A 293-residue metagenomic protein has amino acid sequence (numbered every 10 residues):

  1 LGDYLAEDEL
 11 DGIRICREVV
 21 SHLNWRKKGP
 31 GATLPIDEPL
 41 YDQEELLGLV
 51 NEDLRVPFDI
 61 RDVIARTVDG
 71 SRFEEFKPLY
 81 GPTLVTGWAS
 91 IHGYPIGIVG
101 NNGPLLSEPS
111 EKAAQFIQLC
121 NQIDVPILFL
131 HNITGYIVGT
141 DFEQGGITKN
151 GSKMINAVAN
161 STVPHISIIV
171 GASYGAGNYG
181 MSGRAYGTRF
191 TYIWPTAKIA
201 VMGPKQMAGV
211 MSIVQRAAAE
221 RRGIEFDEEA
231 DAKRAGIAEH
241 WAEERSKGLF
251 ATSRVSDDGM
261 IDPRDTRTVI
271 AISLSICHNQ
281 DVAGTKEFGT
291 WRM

Functional and structural regions predicted by a protein language model:
L1-M293: Ligand-binding clefts of soluble mixed alpha/beta catalytic domains
